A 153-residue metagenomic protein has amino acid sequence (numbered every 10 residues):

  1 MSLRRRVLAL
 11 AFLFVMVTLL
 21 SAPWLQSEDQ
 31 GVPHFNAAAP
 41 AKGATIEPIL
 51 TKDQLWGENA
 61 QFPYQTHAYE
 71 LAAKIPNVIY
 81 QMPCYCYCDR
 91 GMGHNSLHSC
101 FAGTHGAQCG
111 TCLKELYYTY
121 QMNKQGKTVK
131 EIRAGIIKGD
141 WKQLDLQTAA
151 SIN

Functional and structural regions predicted by a protein language model:
M1-A73, Y120, K124, V129-N153: Secretory/periplasmic and organellar redox-cofactor proteins
T66-N77, Y87-C88, S96-C100: Short, intrinsically disordered, charge-biased short linear motifs at domain edges
I75-M82, Q143: Short secondary-structure junctions and interdomain/linker hinges
M82-T119: Short, thiol/selenol-centered motifs that function as redox-active sites or metal-ligating centers
